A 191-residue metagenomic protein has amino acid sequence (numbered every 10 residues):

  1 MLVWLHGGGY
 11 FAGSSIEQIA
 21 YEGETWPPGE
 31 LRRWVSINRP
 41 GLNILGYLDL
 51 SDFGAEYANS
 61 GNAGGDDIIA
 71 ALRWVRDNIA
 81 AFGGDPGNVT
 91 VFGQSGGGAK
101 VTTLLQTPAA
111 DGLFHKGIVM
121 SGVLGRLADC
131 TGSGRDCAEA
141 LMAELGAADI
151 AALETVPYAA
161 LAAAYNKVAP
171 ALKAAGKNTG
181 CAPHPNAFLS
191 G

Functional and structural regions predicted by a protein language model:
M1, G8, E30-V35, D85-V89 (+1 more regions): Loop/turn elements at helix/coil->beta-strand transitions in domains of secreted/extracellular proteins
L2-W4, Y10, E17, Y21 (+1 more regions): Short, well-ordered surface patches within globular domains
L5-I69, R73, D77-A81: Cap/lid segment of the alpha/beta-hydrolase catalytic domain
A12-Q18, G46-L50, T102-L104, R126-G132 (+1 more regions): Short, solvent-exposed loop/turn and secondary-structure capping segments
P40-L42, Q94, K116-A128: Active-site nucleophile loop of the alpha/beta-hydrolase fold
V75, F82-S95: Alpha/beta-hydrolase fold nucleophile elbow
G98-A110: Short glycine-enriched nucleophile-adjacent loop and the immediately C-terminal alpha-helix near the catalytic center
D111, M120-G191: Substrate-access "cap/lid" subdomains that shape and gate the entrance to catalytic or ligand-binding pockets
